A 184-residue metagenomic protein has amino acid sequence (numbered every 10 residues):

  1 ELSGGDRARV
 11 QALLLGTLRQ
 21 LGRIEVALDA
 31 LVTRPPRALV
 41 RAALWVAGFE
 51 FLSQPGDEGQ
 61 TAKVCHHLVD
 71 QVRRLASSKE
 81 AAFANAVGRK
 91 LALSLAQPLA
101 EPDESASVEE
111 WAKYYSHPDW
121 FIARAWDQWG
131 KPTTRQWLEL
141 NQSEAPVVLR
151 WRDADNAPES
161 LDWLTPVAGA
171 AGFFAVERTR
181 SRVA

Functional and structural regions predicted by a protein language model:
E1-R182: Class I Rossmann-like S-adenosyl-L-methionine
